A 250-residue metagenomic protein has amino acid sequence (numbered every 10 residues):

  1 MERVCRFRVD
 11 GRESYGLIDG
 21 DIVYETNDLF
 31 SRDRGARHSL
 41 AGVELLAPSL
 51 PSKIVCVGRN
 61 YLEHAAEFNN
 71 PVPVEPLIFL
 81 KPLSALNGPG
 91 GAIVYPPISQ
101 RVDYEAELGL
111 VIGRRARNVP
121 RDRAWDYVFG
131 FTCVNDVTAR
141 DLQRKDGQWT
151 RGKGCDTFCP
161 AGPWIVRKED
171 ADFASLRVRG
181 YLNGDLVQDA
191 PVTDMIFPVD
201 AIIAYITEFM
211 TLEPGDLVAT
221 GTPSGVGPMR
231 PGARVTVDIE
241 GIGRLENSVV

Functional and structural regions predicted by a protein language model:
M1-P76, E169-A171, R179-Y181, D185-L186 (+1 more regions): N-terminal non-catalytic cap/leader segment that marks the start of a structured domain
E44-P48, H64, V72, R140-V250: Catalytic-pocket segment enriched in acidic/His residues
C56, D103-E105, E213, R230-P231: Residue-level recognition of short, solvent-exposed, well-ordered loop/turn junctions that link secondary-structure
V72-P89, Y104, T236-E240: Structural signature of FAD isoalloxazine-binding scaffolds in flavoprotein oxidoreductases
K81, A106-L108, I112-R114, T132-V137 (+2 more regions): Short, structured patches in soluble enzyme cores that scaffold and shape functional sites
P89-G109: A structural-propensity feature for long, helix-poor, extended segments
R117-F131: N-terminal accessory regions of nucleic-acid-interacting proteins
